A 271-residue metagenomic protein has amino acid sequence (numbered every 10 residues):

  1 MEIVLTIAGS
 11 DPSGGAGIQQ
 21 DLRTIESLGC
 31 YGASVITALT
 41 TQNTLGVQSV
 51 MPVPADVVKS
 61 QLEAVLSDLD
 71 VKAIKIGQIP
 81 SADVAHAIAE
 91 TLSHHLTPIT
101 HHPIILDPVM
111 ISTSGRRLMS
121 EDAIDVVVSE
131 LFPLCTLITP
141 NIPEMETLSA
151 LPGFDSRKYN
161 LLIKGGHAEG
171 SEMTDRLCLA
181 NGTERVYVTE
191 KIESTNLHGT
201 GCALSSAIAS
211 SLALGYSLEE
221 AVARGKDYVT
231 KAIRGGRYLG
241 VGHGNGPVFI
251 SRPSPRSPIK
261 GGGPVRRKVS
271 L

Functional and structural regions predicted by a protein language model:
E2-T6, L22-L96, H101-I111, I250-P253: Conserved N-terminal subdomain of the carbohydrate kinase-like
I7-S13, E184-G199: Short pre-catalytic strand/loop immediately N-terminal to key active-site residues, enriched for Gly-Thr
Q19, T147, S194-L218: Short, small-residue alpha-helix embedded
G29-A33, T183-R185, S211-G225: Phosphate-handling active-site elements
S49-P52, E220-R256, P264-L271: Charged C-terminal helix
L92-P103, P152-G153, P253-L271: Intrinsic disorder/low-complexity segments
R117-E184, E193, E219: Conserved phosphate/ATP/ADP-binding segment of small-molecule kinases
